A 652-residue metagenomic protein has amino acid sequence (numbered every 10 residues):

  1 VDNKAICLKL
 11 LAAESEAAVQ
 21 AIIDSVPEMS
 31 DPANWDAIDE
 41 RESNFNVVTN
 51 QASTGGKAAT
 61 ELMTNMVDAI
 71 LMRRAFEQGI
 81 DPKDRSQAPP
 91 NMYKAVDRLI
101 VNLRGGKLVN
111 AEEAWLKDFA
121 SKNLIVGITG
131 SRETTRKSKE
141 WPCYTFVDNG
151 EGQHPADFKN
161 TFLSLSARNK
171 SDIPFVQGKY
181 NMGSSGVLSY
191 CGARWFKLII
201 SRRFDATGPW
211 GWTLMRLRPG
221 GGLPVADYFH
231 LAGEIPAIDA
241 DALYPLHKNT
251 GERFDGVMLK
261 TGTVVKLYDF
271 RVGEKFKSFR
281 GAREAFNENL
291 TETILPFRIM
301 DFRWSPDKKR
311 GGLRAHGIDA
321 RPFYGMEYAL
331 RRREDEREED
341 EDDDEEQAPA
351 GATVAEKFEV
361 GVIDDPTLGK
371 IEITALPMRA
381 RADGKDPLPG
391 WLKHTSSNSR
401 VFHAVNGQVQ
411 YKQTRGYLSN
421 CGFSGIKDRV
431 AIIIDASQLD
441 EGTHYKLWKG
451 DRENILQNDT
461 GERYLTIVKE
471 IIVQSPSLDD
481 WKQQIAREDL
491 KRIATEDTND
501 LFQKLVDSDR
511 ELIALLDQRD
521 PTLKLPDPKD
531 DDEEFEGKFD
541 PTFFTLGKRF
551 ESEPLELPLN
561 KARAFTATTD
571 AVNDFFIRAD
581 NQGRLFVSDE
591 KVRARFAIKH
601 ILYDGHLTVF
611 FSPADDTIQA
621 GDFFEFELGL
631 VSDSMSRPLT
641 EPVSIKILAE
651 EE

Functional and structural regions predicted by a protein language model:
V1-R132, R136-K139, A156-L163, V506 (+3 more regions): Bergerat-fold GHKL ATPase/HATPase_c domain
V1-V26, E274, R333-E652: Charged regulatory segments coupled to nucleotide-binding catalytic modules in large multidomain enzymes
E40-Q51, Y144, I173, T261-E274 (+2 more regions): Short hinge/gating elements
R74-Q87, F175-Y180, R298-S305, W481-D489: Short, glycine/acidic-rich hinge or "gate" loops at secondary-structure transitions that mediate conformational
R85-A120, L214-K248, Y324, A329-V354: Charged, glycine/proline-rich intrinsically disordered loops and linkers
C143, N160, K170-F323, E652: GHKL-type ATPase core
D148: Acidic ATP/Mg2+-coordinating residue in the GHKL
G152-H154: A short glycine-centered beta->alpha linker in the GHKL/HATPase_c
